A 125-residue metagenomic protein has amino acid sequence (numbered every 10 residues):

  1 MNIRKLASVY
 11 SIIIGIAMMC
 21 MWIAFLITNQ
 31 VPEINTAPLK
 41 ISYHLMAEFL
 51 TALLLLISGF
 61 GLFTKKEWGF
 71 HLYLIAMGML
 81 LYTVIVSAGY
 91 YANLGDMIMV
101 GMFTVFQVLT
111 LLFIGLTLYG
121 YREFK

Functional and structural regions predicted by a protein language model:
M1-K125: Topology signature of small-to-medium multi-pass alpha-helical membrane proteins
